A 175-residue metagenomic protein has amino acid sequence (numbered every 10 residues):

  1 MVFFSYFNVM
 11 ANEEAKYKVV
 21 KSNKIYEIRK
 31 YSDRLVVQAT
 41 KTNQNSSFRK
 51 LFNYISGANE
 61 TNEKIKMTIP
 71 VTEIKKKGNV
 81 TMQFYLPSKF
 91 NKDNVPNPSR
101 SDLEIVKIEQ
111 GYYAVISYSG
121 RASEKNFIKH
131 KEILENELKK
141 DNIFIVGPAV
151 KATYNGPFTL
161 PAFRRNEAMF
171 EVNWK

Functional and structural regions predicted by a protein language model:
V2-K175: A solvent-exposed interaction/effector surface
